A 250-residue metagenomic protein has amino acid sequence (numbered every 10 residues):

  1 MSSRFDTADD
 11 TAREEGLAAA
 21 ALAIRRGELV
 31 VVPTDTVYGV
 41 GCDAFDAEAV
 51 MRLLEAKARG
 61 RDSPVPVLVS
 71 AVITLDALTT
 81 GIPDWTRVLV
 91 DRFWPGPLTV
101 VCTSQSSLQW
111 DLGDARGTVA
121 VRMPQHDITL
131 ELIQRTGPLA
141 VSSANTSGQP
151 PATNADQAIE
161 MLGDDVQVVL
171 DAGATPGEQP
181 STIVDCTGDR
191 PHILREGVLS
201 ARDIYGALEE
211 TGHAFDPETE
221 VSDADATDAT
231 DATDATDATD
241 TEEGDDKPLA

Functional and structural regions predicted by a protein language model:
M1-A250: Active-site-adjacent structural elements in enzyme catalytic cores
